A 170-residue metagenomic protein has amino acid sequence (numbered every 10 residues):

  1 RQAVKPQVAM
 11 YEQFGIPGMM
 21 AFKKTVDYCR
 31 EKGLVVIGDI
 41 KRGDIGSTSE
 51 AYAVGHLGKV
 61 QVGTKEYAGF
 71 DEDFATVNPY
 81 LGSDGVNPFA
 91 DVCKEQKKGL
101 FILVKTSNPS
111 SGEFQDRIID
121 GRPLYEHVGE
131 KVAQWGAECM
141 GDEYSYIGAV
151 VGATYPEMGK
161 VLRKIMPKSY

Functional and structural regions predicted by a protein language model:
R1, P6, E31-L34, F70-E72 (+3 more regions): Short coil/turn connectors at secondary-structure junctions
V4, D39, A75: Conserved, mostly hydrophobic/aromatic
K5-M19: Glycine-rich, proline-tolerant flexible connector loops at the mouths of alpha/beta enzymes
I16-G38, K164-I165: Alpha-helix-loop-beta-strand connector modules within alpha/beta enzyme cores
D27-K41, G46, F70, A149: Domain-level signal for soluble alpha/beta catalytic cores
D44-G148: Conserved anion-binding
A153-Y170: A C-terminal functional module that forms or caps the active site or interfaces directly with catalytic machinery
